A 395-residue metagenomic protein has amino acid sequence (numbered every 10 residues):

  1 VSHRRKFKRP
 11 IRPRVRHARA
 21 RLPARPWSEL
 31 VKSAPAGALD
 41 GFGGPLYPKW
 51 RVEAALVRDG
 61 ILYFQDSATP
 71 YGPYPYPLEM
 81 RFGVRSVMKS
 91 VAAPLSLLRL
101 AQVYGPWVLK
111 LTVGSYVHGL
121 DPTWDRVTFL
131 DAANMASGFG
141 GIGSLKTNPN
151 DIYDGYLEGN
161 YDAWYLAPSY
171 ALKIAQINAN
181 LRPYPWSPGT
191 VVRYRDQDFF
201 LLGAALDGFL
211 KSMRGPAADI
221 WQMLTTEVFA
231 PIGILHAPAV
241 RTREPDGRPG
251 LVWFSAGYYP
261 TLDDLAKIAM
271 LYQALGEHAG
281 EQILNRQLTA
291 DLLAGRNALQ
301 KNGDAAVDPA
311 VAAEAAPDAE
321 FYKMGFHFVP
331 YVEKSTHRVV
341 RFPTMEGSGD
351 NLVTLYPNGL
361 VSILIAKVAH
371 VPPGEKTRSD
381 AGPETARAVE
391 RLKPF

Functional and structural regions predicted by a protein language model:
V1-P45: Phosphate-/polyanion-interacting regions in eukaryotic proteins
V1-R19, T336-F395: Structured C-terminal helix/loop/strand segments within mature extracytoplasmic catalytic/sensor domains
W27-V52, P122-I234, P260-A266, M270-G276: Active-site-adjacent helix/loop patches that line small-molecule binding or acyl-intermediate pockets
K32-Y76, V361-L364: A short, well-structured edge-of-sheet supersecondary motif
L78-E79, L98-G119, D125, F209-R241 (+1 more regions): Short, well-structured active-site flanking segments
G83-V108, L202-L206, L265-I268, Y272: Active-site SXXK
Q222-Q300: Active-site-proximal binding-pocket segments
H236-R243, A294-A366: Active-site Gly/Thr loop motif
